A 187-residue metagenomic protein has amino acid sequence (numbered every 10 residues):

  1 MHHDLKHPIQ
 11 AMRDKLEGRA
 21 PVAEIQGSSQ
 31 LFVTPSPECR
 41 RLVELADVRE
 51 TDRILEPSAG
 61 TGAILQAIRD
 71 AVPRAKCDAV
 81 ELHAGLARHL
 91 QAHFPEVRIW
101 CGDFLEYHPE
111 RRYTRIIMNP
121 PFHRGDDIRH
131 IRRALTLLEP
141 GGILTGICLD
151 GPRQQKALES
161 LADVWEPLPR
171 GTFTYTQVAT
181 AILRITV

Functional and structural regions predicted by a protein language model:
M1-V187: Class I S-adenosyl-L-methionine-dependent methyltransferase catalytic core
